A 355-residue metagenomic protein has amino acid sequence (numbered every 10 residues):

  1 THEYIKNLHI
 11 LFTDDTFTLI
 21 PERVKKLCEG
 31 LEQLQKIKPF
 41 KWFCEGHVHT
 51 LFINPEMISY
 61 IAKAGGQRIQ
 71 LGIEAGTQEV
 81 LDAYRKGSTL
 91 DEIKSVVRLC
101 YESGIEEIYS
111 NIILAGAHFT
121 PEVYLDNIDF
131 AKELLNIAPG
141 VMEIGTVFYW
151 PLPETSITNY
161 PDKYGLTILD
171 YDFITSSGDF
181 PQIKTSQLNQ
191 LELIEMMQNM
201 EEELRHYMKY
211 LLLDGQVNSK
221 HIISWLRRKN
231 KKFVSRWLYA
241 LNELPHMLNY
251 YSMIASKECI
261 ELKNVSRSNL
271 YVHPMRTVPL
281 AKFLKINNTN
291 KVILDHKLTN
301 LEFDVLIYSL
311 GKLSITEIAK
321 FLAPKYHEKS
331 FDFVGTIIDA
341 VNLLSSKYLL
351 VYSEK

Functional and structural regions predicted by a protein language model:
T1-Y109, L114-F119, E143: Conserved SAM/AdoMet-binding glycine-rich loop
P21-E22, E79, A83-Y84, L114-E122 (+1 more regions): Flexible glycine/acidic-rich beta-alpha junction loops that bind and position SAM and/or redox cofactors in anaerobic
K26, G30, S95, D126-F130 (+2 more regions): Alpha-helical elements of Rossmann-like donor-binding domains used by nucleotide-donor carbohydrate transfer enzymes
Q35, A64-G65, Y101-G104, L135 (+3 more regions): Glycine-centered loop/turn motif at secondary-structure junctions
M57, H118-L134: Catalytic cores of alpha/beta
G87-T89, N127-I128, D162-Y164: Short, hinge-like loop/turn segments at secondary-structure boundaries
P161, L169-K355: Radical SAM enzyme core and accessory elements
